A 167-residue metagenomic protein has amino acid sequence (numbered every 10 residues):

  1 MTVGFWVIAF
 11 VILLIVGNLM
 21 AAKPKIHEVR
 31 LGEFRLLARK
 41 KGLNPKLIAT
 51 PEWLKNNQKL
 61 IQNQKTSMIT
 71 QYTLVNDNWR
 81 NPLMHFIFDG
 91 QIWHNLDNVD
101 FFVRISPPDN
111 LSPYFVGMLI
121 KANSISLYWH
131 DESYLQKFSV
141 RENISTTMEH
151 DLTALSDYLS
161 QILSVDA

Functional and structural regions predicted by a protein language model:
M1-K40: N-terminal signal-anchor transmembrane alpha helix of single-pass membrane proteins, serving as the membrane-anchoring
R30, R35, R39-K41, R80 (+2 more regions): Arginine residue identity/basic-tract feature
K40-N44, S164-D166: Secondary-structure boundary elements
G42-L60: Short extracytoplasmic
K55, L60-Q161, V165: Structured extramembrane domains adjacent to transmembrane segments
